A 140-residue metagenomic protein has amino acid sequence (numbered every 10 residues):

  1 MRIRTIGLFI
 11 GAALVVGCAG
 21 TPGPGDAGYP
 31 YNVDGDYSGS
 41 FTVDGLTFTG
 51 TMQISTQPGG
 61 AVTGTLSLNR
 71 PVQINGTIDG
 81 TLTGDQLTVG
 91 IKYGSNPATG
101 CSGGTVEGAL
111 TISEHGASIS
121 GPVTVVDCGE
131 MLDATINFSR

Functional and structural regions predicted by a protein language model:
M1-L8: Bacterial N-terminal signal peptides that target proteins for export
L8-F9, Y37: A near-ubiquitous, low-amplitude feature marking generic local secondary-structure context
G11-A13: Repetitive helical segments and hydrophobic/amphipathic motifs
V15-G17: C-terminal motif of bacterial Sec signal peptides marking the signal peptidase cleavage site
A19-P22: Bacterial signal peptide processing site
A27-G116, S120-R140: Central antiparallel beta-sheet cores of small beta-barrel/beta-sandwich binding domains
